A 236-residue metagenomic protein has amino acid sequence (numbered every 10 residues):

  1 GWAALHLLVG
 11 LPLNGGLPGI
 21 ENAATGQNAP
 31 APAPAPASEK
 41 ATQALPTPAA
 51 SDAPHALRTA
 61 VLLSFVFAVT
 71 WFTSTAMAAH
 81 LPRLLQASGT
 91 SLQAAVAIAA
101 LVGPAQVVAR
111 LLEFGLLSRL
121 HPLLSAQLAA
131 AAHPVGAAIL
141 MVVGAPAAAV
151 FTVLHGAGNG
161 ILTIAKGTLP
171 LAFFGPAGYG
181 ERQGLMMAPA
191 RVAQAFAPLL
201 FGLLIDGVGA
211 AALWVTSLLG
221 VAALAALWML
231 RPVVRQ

Functional and structural regions predicted by a protein language model:
G1-G16, A212-M229: Symmetry-related core transmembrane helices of the 12-TM Major Facilitator Superfamily/SLC fold
L5, P82, E113, F196-I205: Small-residue (Gly/Pro/Ala) motifs that create kinks and tight helix-helix packing interfaces
A56-R110: Extracytoplasmic gate region of multi-pass secondary transporters
A109-P122, I205-D206: Helix-to-loop junctions at the C-terminal end of transmembrane segments in multipass secondary transporters
L124-A138: Structural signature of the two symmetry-related core transmembrane helices
P146-L154: Paired small-residue
I161-F174: Intracellular juxtamembrane helix-capping segments at the cytosolic ends of symmetry-related transmembrane helices
P176-V208: A late C-terminal transmembrane helix in Major Facilitator Superfamily
